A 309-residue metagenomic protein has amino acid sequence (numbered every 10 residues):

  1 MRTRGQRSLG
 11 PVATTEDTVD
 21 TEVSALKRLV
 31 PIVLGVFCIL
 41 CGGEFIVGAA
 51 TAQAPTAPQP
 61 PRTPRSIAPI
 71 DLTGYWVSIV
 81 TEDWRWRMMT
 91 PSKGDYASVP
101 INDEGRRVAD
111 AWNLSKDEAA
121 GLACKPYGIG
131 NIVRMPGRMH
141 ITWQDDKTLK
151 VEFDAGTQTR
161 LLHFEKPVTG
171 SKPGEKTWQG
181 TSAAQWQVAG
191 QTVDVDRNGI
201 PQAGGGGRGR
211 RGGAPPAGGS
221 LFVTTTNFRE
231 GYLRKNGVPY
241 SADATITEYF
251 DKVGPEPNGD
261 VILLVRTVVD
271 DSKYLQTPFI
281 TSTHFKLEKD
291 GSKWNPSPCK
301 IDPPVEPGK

Functional and structural regions predicted by a protein language model:
M1-R7, T15-G42: Short, low-complexity, charge-dense intrinsically disordered segments
G48-K309: PEST-like low-complexity, intrinsically disordered acidic/proline/serine-rich tracts that flank trafficking/processing
